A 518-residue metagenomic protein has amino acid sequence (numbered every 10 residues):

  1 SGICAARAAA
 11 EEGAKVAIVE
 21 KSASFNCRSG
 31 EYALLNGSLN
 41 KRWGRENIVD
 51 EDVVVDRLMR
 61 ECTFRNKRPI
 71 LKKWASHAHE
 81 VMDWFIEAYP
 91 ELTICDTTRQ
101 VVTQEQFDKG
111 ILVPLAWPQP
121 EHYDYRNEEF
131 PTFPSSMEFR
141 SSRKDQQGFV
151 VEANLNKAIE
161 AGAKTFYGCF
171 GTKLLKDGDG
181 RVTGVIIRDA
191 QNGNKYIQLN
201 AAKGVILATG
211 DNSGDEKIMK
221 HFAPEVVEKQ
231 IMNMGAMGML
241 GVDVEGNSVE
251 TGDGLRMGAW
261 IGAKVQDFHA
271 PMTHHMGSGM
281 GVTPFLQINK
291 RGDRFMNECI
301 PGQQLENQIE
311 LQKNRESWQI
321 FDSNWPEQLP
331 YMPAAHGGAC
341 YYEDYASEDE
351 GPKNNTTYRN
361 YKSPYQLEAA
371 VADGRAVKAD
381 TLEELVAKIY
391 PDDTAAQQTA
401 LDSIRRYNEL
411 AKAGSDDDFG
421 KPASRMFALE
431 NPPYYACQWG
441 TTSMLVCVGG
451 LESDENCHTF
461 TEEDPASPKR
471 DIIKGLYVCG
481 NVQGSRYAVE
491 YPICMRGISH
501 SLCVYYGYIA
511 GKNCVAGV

Functional and structural regions predicted by a protein language model:
S1-A17, V515: N-terminal Rossmann-like FAD-binding beta1-loop-alpha1 element of flavoenzymes
K21-E46: Conserved N-terminal glycine-rich FAD pyrophosphate-binding loop of Rossmann-like flavoproteins
V55-V81, I86-T98, P330-A413: N-terminal leader/propeptide and maturation segments of large enzyme subunits in energy/redox metabolism and hydrolases
A75-K195, E216-K217, L410-N431: Conserved redox-cofactor binding core of oxidoreductases
K173, T381, P391-E490: A glycine-rich dinucleotide-binding beta-alpha-beta segment and adjacent secondary-structure elements that constitute
N192-K195, N200-H275, I493-R496, H500-I509 (+1 more regions): Glycine-rich loop(s) and the adjacent beta-strand/alpha-helix scaffold that form part
T251, L255, I261-I389: An anion/pyrophosphate-binding glycine-rich loop and adjacent beta-alpha core in soluble alpha-beta enzymes
D471-V518: Catalytic phosphate/nucleotide-handling subdomain of diverse soluble enzymes
